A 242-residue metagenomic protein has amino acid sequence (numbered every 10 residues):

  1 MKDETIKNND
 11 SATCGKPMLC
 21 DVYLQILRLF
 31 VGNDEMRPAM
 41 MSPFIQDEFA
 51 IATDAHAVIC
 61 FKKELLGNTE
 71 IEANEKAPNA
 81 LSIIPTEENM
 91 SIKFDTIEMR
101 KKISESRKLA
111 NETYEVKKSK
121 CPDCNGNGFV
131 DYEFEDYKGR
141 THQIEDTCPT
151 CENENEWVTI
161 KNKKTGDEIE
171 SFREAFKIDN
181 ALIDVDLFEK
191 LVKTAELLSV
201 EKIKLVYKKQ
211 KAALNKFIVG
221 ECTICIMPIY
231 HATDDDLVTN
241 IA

Functional and structural regions predicted by a protein language model:
K2-A242: DNA polymerase processivity clamps
